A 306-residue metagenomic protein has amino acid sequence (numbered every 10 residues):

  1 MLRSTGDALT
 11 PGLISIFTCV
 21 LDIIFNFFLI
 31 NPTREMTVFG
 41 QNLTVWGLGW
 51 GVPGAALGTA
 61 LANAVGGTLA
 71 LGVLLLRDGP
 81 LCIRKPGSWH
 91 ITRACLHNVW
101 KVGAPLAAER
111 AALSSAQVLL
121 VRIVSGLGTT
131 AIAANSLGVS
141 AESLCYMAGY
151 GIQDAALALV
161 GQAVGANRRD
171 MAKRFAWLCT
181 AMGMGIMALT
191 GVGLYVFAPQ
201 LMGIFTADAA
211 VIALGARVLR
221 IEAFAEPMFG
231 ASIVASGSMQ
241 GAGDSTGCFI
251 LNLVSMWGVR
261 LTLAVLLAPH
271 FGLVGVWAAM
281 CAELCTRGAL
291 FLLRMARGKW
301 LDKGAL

Functional and structural regions predicted by a protein language model:
M1, V20-F28, L71, V118 (+6 more regions): Alpha-helical transmembrane segments of multipass membrane proteins
M1-P11, V121, A134-A198, F229-L251: Small-residue-rich hydrophobic transmembrane alpha-helices
M1-V38, L61: Hydrophobic transmembrane helix module of multi-pass membrane transport proteins
G12, I16, V20, L57-A64 (+15 more regions): Residue-level signature of the transmembrane alpha-helical core of multi-pass small-molecule transporters
L21, T37-A104, V160-A225, L266-L306: Short alpha-helical transmembrane segments in multi-pass integral membrane proteins
F28-E35, N42, W46-W50, A111-L144 (+3 more regions): Helix-terminus/linker motif at the lipid-water interface of multi-pass membrane proteins
A62-G66, A70, L74, R93-A155 (+1 more regions): Transmembrane helical elements of multi-pass membrane transporters/channels
A235-G272, A278: C-terminal structured "cap/appendage" subdomains that terminate the fold
